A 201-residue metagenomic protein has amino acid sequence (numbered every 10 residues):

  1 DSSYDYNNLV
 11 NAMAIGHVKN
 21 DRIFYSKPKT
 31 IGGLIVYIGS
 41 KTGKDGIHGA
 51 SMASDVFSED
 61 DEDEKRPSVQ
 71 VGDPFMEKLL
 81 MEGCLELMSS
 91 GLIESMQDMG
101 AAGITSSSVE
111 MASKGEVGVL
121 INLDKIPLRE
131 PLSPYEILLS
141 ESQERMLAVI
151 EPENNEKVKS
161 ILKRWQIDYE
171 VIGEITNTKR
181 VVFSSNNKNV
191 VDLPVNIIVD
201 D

Functional and structural regions predicted by a protein language model:
D1-S3, N20-P28, C84-L85, V109 (+2 more regions): A generic local secondary-structure boundary/capping motif
D1-S3, N7, P74-E82, G91-I93 (+1 more regions): FAD-binding glycine-rich core of flavoenzymes that anchor FAD
Y6-N8, G100-D201: Glycine-/charge-enriched secondary-structure boundary and capping motifs
V10-D21: Short, structured beta-strand/loop micro-motifs enriched in basic residues and often containing a Trp
M13-A14, V36-G39, N122, V149: Short beta-strand segments
P28, L34-I35, S40-M81, L87 (+1 more regions): Intein/HINT protein-splicing elements and their conserved insertion hotspots or analogous self-processing inserts
G33-I35, G39-G46, E94-A112: Conserved phosphate/anionic-ligand binding catalytic regions in large, soluble enzymes, centered on
M88-E94, S140-R145: Short, surface-exposed connector motifs at secondary-structure boundaries
